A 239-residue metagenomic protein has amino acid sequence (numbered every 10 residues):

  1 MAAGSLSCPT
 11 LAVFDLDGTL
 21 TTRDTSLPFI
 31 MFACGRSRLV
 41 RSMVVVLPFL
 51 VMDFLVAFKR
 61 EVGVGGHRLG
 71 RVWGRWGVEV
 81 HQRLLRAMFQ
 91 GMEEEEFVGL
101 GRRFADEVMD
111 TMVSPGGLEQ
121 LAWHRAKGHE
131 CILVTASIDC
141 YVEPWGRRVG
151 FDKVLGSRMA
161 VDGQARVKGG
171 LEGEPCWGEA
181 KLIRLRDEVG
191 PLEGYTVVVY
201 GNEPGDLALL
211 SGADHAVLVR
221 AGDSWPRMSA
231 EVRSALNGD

Functional and structural regions predicted by a protein language model:
M1-P9, E95-R102, D106-D239: C-terminal cap/substrate-recognition subdomain and adjoining C-terminal extension of metal-dependent phosphatase-like
P9-S26, L210: Asp-based phosphoryl-transfer active-site loop
V13-F14, Q82-L85, Q164, E203: Preference for short coil/turn "hinge" residues that link or interrupt alpha-helices
R23-S26, R38-E107, P115-L118, W123: A metal-dependent, Asp-based hydrolase signature
P28, F32, R184-D187: Alpha-helical scaffold segments in soluble metabolic enzymes
I30-M43, D223-M228: A short, polar/charged loop-to-alpha-helix boundary motif
